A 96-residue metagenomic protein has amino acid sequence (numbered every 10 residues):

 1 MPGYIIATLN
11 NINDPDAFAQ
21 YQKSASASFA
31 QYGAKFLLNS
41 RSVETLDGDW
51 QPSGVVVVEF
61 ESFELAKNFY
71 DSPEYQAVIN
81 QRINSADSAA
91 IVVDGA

Functional and structural regions predicted by a protein language model:
M1-G54, E61-K67, D71, D94-A96: Short S/T/G/P-rich N-terminal loop/turn motif that feeds into the first structured element of a domain
G54-V56, S88-A89: Generic beta-strand structural signal
F63-I91: C-terminal structural segments of small proteins and small subunits
